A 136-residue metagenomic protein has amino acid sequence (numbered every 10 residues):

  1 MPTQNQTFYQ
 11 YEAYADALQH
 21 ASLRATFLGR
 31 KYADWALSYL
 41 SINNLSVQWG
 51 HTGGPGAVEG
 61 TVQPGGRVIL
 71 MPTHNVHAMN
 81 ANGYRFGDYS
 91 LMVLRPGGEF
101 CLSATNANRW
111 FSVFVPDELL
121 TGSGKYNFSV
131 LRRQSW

Functional and structural regions predicted by a protein language model:
M1-H77: Generic protein-terminus/edge-of-domain signal
M1-Y32, M79-W136: Alpha-helical bundle regulatory/interaction domains
